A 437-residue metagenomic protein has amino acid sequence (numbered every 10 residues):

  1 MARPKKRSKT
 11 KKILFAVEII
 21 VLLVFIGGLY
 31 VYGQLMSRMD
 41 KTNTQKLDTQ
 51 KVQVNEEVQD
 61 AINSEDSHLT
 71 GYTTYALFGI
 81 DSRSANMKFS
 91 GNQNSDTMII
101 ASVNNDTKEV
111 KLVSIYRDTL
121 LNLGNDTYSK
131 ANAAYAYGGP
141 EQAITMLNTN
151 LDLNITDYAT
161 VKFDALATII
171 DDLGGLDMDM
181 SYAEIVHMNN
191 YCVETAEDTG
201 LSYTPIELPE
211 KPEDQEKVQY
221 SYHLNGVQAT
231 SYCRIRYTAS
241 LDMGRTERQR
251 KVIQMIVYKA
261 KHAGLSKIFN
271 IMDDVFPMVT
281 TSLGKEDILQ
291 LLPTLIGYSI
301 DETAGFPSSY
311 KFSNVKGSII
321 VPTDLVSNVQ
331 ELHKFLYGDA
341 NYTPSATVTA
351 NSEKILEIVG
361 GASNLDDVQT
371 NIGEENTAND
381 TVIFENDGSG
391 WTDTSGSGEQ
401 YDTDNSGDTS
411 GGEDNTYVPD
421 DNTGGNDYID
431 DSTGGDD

Functional and structural regions predicted by a protein language model:
A2-K108: Entry/capping segment at the start of metal-dependent catalytic domains with acidic active-site entry clusters
V54-E65, Y72, N86, F269 (+5 more regions): C-terminal solvent-exposed extensions
D66, T70-G71, D171-K267, G411 (+2 more regions): Flexible, polar/acidic helix-loop-strand segments at domain edges
T70-T73, Q93-M98, T107-I115, D126 (+8 more regions): Extracytoplasmic
F78, S84, D118, T145-N154 (+8 more regions): Structured segments of extracytoplasmic/periplasmic soluble domains in secreted or envelope-associated proteins
S84-S90, Y128-Y137, D152-D157, Q219 (+4 more regions): Second-shell loop/turn segments in exported
T97, Y128, P140-N148, F163-A167 (+8 more regions): Extracytoplasmic/secreted envelope proteins and their assembly/folding machinery, especially bacterial periplasmic
Y137-I206, S282-G284: Amphipathic, coiled-coil-like alpha-helical scaffolding segments used for oligomerization/assembly
